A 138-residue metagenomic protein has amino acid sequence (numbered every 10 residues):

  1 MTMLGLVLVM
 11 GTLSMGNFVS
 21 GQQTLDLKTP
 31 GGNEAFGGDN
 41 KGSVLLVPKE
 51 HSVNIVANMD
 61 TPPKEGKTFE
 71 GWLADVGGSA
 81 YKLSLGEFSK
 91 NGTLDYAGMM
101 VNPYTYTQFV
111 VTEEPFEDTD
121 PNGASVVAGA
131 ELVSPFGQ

Functional and structural regions predicted by a protein language model:
M1-Q138: N-terminal targeting/export leaders
